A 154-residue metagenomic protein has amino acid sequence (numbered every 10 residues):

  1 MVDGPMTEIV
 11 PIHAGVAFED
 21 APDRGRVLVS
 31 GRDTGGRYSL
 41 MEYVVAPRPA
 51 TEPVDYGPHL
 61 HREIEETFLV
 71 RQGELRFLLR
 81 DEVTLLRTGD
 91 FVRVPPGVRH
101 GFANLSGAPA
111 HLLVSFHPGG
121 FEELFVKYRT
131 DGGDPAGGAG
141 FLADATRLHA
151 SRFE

Functional and structural regions predicted by a protein language model:
V2-G4, E8-I9, L113-P118, E122-P135: A hydrophobic/aromatic-rich effector-binding and dimerization subdomain of bacterial HTH-type transcriptional regulators
P5-T7, I12, V16, S30: Generic N-terminal leader/targeting and pre-domain segments
P11, G15-E19, D81-R99: Short acidic-glycine-tyrosine-enriched beta hairpin
A17-P58, I64: A short glycine-rich, His/Asp/Glu-containing loop-to-beta-strand
E42-A46, E74-R76, S115: Residue-level recognition of well-ordered beta-strand positions that form the cores of beta-sheet-rich folds across
P53, R62-D90: A short beta-strand-loop-beta hairpin characteristic of the jelly-roll/cupin
R76, P96-E122: Ligand-binding loop in jelly-roll beta-barrel domains
V126-E154: Acidic/histidine-enriched, glycine/proline-rich intrinsically disordered or flexible terminal extensions
